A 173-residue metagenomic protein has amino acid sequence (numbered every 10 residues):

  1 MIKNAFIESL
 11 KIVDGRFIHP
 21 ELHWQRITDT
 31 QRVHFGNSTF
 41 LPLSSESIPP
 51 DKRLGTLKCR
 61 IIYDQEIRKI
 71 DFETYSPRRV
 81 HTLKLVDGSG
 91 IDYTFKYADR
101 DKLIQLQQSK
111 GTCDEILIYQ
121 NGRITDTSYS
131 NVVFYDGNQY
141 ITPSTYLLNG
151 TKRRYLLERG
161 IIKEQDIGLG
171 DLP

Functional and structural regions predicted by a protein language model:
M1-R123, T145-P173: Conserved alpha/beta cores of soluble small-molecule-handling proteins
C113-I141: Conserved active-site beta-strand-loop modules that form the wall/rim of enzyme catalytic pockets and either contain
